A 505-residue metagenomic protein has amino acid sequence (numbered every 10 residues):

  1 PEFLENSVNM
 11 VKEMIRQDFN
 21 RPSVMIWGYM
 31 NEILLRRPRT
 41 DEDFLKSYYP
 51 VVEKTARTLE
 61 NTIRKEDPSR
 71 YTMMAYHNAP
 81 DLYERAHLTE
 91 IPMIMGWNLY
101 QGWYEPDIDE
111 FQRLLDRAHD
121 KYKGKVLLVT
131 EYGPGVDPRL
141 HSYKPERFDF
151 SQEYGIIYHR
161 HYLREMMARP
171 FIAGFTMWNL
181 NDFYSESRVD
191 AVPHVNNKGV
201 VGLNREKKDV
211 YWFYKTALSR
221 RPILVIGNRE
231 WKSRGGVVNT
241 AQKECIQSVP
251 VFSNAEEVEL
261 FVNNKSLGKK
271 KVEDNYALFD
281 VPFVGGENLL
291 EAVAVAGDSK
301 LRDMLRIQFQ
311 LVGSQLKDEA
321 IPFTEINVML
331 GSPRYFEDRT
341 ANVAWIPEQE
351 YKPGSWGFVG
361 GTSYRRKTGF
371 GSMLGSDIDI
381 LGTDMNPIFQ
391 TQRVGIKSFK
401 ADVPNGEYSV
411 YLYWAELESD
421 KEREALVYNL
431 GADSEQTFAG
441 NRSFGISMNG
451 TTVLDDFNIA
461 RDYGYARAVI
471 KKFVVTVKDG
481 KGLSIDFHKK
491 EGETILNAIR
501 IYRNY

Functional and structural regions predicted by a protein language model:
P1-L267, D280-F283, V293-S299: Extended substrate-binding grooves/exosites of carbohydrate-active enzymes
N78, V272, R306, N458-I459: Residue-level structural signal for beta-strand termini and adjacent loop
M177, K269-K270, D303-M304, D455-D456: Residue-level detector of high-confidence beta-strand sites
L267-N275: Short beta-strand segments within Ig-like beta-sandwich modules, predominantly Fibronectin type-III
V281-E287, V477-D479: Surface-exposed, short loops/turns at beta-strand junctions within beta-sandwich domains
E287-G297, L483-H488: Short, aromatic- and glycine-rich surface loops/edge beta-strands on solvent-exposed regions
D298-V312, A498: Edge beta-strands of extracellular beta-sandwich domains
V312-Y505: Compositionally biased, intrinsically disordered or flexible polar/acidic segments
